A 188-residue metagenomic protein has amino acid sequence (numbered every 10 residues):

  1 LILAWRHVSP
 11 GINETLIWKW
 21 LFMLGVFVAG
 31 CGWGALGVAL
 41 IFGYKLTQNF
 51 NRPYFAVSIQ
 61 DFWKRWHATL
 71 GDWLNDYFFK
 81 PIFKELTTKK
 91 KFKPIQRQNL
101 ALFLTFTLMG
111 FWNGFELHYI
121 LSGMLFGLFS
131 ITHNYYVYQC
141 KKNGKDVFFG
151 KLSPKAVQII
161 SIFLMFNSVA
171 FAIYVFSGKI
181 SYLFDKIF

Functional and structural regions predicted by a protein language model:
L1-F188: Membrane-embedded transmembrane alpha-helical bundles that form the catalytic cores of multi-pass lipid-modifying
